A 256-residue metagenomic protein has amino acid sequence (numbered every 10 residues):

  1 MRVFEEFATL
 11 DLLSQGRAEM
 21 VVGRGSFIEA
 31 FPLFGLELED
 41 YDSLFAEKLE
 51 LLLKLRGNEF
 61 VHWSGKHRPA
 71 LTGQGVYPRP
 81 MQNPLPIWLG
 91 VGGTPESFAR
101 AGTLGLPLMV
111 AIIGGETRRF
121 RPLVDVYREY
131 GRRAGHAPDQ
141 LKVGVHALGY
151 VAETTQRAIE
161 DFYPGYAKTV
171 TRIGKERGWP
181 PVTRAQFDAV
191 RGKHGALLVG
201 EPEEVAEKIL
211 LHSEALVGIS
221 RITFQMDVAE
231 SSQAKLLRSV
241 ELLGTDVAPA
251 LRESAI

Functional and structural regions predicted by a protein language model:
M1-I256: N-terminal glycine-rich cofactor-binding segment that shapes the pocket for flavin-like pterin cofactors
